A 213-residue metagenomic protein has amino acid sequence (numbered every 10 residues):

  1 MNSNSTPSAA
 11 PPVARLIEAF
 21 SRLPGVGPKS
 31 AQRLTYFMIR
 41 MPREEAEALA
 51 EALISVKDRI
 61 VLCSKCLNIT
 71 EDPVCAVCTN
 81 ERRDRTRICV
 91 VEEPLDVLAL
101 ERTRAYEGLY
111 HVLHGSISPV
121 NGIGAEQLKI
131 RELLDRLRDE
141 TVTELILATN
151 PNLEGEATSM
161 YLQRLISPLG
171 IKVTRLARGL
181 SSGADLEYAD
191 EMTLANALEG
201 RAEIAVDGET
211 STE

Functional and structural regions predicted by a protein language model:
N4-V13, R22, T35-V97, E203 (+1 more regions): Cys/His-rich Zn2+-binding cysteine-cluster or related metal-binding knuckle/ribbon modules and their
S5-S8, M41, E45, N121-A125 (+2 more regions): Catalytic cores of large soluble enzymes that bind and process phosphate-bearing ligands
A14-S21, M38, I69, E81 (+2 more regions): S-adenosyl-L-methionine-dependent methyltransferase catalytic core, i.e., the SAM/SAH-binding region
S30, E107, L134-I146, N150-E213: Long C-terminal interaction/binding lobes of large macromolecular proteins
A31, N80-I146: Extended interfacial segments that mediate partner engagement and assembly in macromolecular machines
